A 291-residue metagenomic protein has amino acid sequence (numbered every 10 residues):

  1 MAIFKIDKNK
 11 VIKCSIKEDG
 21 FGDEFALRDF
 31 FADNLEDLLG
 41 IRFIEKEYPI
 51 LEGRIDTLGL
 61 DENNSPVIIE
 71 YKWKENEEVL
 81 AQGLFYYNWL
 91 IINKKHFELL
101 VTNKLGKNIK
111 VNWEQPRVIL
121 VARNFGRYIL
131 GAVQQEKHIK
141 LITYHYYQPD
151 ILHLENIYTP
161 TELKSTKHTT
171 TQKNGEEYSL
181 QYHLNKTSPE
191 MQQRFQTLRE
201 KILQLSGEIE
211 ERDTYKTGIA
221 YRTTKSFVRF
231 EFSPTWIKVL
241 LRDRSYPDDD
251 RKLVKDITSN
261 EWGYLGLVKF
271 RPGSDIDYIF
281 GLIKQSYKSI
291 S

Functional and structural regions predicted by a protein language model:
M1-S259, K269-S291: Charged, terminal alpha-helix-loop-beta segments that serve as non-catalytic nucleic-acid engagement and/or assembly
Y264-G266: Short amphipathic alpha-helical segments
